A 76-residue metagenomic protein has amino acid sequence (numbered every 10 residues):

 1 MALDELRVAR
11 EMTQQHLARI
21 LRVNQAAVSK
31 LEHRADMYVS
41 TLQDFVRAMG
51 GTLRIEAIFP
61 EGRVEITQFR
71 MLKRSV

Functional and structural regions predicted by a protein language model:
M1-H16: Short basic helix-loop element that most often maps to the first helix and adjoining turn of HTH DNA-binding modules
D4, S29-K30, Q43: Key DNA-contacting residues within the recognition helix of helix-turn-helix
V8, R19, H33, R47: Alpha-helical residues within the helix-turn-helix
E11, D36-V39: Residue at a beta-strand N-cap/secondary-structure junction
L21-D36: Recognition helix of helix-turn-helix/homeodomain-like DNA-binding domains that insert into the DNA major groove
S40-E56: DNA major-groove recognition helix of helix-turn-helix/homeodomain DNA-binding modules
R54-V76: Short, charged recognition helix plus adjacent turn of helix-turn-helix-like nucleic-acid-binding domains
